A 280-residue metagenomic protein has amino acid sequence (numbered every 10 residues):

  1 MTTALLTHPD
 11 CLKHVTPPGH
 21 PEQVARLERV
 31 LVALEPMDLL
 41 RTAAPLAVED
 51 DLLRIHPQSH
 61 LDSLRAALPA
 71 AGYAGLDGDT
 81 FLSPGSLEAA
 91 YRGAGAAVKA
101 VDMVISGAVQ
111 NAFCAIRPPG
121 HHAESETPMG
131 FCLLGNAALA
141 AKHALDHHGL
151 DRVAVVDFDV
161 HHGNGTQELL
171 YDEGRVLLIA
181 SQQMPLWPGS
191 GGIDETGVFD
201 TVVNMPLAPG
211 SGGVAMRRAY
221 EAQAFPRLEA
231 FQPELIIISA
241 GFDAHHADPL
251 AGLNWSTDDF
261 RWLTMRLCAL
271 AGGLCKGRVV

Functional and structural regions predicted by a protein language model:
M1-V156, H161-V280: HDAC/HDAC-like amidohydrolase catalytic core signature
